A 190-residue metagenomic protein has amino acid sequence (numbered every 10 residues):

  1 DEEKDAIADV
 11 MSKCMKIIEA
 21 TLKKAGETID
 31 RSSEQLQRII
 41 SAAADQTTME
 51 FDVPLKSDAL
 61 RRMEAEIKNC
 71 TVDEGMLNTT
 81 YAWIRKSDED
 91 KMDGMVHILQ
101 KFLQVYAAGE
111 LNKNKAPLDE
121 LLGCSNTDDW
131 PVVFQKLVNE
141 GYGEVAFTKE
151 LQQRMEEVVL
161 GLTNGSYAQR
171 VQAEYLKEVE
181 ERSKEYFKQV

Functional and structural regions predicted by a protein language model:
D1-V190: The transition from N-terminal targeting/processing segments to the mature protein
